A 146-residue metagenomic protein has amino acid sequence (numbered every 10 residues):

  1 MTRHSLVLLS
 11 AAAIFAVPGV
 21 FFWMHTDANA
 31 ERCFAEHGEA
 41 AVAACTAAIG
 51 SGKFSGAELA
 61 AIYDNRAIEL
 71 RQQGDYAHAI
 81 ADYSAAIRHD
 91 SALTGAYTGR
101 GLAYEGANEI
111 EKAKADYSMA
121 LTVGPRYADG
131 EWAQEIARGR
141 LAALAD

Functional and structural regions predicted by a protein language model:
T2-D146: Alpha-helical tetratricopeptide repeat
